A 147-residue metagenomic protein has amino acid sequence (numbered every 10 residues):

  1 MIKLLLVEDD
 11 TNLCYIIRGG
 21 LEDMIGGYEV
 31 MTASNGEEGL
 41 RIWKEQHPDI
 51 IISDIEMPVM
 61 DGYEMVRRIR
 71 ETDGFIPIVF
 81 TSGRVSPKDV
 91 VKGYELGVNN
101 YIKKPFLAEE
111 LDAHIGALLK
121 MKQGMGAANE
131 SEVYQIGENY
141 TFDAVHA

Functional and structural regions predicted by a protein language model:
D10-M31: Two-component/phosphorelay signaling modules centered on CheY-like receiver
T32-I50: Acidic, metal-coordinating helix/loop segments flanking the phosphotransfer/catalytic sites of two-component signaling
M57: Receiver (REC) domain active-site loop signature in two-component systems and cognate sites in sensor histidine kinases
K88, F106-I115, L119: C-terminal output helix
K120-A147: Short, Lys/Arg-enriched segments at the junction into DNA-binding effector domains of transcriptional regulators
